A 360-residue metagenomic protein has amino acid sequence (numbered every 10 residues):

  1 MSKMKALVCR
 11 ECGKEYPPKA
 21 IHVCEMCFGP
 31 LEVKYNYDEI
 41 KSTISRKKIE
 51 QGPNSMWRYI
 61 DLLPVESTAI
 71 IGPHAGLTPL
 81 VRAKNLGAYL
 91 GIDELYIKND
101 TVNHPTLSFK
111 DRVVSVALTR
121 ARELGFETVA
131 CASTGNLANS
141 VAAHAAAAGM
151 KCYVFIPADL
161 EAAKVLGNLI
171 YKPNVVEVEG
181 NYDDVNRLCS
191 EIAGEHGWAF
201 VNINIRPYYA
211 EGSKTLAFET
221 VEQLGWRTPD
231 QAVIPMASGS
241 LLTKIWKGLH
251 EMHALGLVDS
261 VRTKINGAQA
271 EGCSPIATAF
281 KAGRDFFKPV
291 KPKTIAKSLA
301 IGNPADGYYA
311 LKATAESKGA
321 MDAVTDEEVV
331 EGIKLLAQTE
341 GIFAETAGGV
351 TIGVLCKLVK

Functional and structural regions predicted by a protein language model:
M1-K360: PLP-dependent amino-acid enzyme catalytic core
